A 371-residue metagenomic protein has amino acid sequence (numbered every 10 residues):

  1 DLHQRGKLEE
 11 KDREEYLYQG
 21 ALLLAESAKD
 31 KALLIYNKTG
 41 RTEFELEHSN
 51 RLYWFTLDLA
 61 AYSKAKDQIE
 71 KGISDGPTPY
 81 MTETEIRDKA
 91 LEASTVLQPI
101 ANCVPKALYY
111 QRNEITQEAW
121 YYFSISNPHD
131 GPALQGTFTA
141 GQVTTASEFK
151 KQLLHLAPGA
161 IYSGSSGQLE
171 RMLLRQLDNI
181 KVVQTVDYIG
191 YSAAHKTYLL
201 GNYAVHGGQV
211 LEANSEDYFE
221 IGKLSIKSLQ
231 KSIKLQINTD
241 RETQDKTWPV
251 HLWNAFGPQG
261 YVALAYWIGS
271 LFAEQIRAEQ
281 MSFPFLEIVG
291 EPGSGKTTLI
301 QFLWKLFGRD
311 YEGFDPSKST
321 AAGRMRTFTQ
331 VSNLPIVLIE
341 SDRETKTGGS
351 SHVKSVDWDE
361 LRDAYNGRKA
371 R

Functional and structural regions predicted by a protein language model:
L8-S228: N-terminal nucleic-acid engagement/recognition segments and initiation subdomains in replication, restriction
L199, E287, P335-V337: Structured core elements
A204, G290-P292, E340-D342, Y365: Short, flexible loop/turn elements at secondary-structure junctions
D217-K318: P-loop NTPase catalytic core of nucleic-acid-dependent motor ATPases
I276-A278, T347-S350, G367-R371: Conserved Walker
F302-K354: AAA+/P-loop NTPase substrate/partner-engagement loops
V353-R371: Conserved catalytic/switch belt of AAA+ P-loop NTPases
